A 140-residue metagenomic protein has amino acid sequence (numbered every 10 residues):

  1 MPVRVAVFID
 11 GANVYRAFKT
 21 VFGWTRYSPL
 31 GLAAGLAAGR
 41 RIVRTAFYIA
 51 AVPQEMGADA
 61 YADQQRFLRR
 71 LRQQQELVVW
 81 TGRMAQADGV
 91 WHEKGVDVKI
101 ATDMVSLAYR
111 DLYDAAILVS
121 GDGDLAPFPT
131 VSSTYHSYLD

Functional and structural regions predicted by a protein language model:
M1-H92: Domain-level signal for Mg2+-assisted phosphodiester chemistry and nucleotide/NA-binding surfaces in nucleic-acid
R69-D140: Nuclease catalytic cores that cleave nucleic-acid phosphodiester bonds, predominantly acidic two-metal-ion
